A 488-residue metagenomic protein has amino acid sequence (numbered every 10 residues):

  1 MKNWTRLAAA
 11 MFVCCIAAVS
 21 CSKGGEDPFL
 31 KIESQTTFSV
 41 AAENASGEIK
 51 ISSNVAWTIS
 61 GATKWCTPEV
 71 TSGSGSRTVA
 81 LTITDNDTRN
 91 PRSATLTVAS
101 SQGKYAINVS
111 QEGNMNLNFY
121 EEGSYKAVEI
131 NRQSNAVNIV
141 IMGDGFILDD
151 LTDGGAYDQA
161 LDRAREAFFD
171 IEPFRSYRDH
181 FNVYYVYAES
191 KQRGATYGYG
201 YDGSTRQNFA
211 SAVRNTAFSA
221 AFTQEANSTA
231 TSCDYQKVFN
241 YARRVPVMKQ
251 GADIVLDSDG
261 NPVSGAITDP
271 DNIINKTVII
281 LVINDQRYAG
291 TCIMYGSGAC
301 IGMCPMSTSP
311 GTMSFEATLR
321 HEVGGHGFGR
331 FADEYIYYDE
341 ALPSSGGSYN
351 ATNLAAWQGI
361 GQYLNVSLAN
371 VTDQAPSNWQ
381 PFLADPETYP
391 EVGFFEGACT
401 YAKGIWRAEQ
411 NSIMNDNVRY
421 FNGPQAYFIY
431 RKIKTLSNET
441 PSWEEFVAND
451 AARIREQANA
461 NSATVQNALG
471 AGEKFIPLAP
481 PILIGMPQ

Functional and structural regions predicted by a protein language model:
M1-S20: Sec-dependent bacterial lipoprotein signal peptides
C15-T37, S101-G103, N108-L117: Bacterial Sec-dependent N-terminal signal peptides
S22-G25, G113-A212, G423-Q488: N-terminal low-structure segments adjacent to metalloprotease catalytic domains across cellular compartments
P28-L30, S52-A80: Surface-exposed binding patches on compact interaction domains or structured appendages
V70, T78-S93: Extracellular/luminal low-complexity segments enriched in Ser/Thr/Pro
N90-Q102: A short beta-strand micro-motif common to beta-rich folds, especially ectodomain repeats
Y120-N135, M142-F146, E166-Y338: Active-site-proximal segment of zinc-dependent metalloprotease catalytic domains
A332-Q488: Replace "(M1/M4/M9/M12/WLM)" with "(e.g., M1/M4/M8/M9/M12/M26/WLM)" and add "not limited to" to clarify scope
